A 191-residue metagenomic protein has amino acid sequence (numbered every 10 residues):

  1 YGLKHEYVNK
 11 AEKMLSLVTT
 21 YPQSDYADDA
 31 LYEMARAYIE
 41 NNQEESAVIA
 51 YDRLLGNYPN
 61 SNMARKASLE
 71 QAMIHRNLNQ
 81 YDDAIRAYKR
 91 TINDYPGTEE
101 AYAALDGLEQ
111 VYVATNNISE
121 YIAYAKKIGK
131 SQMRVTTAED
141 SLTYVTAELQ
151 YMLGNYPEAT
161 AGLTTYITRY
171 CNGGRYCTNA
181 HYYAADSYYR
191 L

Functional and structural regions predicted by a protein language model:
Y1-L191: Acidic, polar-rich low-complexity tracts and alpha-helical solenoid repeat scaffolds
